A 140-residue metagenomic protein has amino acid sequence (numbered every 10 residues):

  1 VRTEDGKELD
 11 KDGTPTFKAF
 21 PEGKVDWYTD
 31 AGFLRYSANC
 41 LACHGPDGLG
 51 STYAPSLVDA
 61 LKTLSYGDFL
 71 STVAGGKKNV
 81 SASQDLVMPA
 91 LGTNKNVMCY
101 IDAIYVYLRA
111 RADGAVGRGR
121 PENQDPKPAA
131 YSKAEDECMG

Functional and structural regions predicted by a protein language model:
V1-R35: Electrostatic cytochrome c docking/interface patches
T16-D26, G50-L61: Short charge-dense sequence patches
V25, T29, F33, K62 (+2 more regions): Solvent-exposed, acidic/flexible segments
D30-L41, G50-S51, L64-D68, P121-N123: Sequence context surrounding c-type heme c attachment/ligation sites in exported
Y36-P46, F69, V73, M88 (+2 more regions): The canonical Cys-X-X-Cys-His
S51-V58, G76-A103, L108-A129: Axial heme c-ligation environment in periplasmic c-type cytochrome domains
L64-T72, D85, V116, S132-D136: Short alpha-helix boundary/capping motifs
D125-G140: Short, low-complexity, Pro/Ser/Thr/Gly-rich segments in the mature regions of secreted, periplasmic
